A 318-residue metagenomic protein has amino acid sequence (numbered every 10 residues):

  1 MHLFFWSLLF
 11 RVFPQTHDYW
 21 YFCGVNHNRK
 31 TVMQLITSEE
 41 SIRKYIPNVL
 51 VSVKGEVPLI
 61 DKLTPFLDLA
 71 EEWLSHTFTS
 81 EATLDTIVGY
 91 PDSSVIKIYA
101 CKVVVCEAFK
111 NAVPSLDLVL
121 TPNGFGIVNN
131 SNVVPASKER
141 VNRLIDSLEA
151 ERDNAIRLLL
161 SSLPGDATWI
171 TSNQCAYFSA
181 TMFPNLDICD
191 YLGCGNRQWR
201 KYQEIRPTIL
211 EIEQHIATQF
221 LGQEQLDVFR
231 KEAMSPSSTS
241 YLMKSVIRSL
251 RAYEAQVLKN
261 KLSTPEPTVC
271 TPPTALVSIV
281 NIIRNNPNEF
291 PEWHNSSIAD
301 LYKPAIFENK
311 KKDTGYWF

Functional and structural regions predicted by a protein language model:
H2-F4, F10-C101, S115-F318: Conserved short "hinge" loops at termini or chain/domain junctions
V104: Catalytic-loop motifs flanking and including active-site residues across diverse enzymes
N111-A112: N-terminal accessory alpha/beta regions
